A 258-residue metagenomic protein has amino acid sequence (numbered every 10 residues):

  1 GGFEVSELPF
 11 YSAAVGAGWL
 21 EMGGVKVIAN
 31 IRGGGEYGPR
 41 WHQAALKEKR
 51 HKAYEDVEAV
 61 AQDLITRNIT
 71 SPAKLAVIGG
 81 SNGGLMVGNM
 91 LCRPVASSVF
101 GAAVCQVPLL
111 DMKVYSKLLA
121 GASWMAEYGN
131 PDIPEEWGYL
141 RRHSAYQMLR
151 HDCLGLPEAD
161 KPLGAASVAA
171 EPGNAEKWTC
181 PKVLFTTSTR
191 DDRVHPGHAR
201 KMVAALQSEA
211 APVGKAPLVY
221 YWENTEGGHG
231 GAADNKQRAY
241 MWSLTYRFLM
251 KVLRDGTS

Functional and structural regions predicted by a protein language model:
G1, G23-G24: Phosphate-binding active sites in nucleotide-utilizing proteins
G1-A14: Short, surface-exposed "cap/lid" segments of acyl-processing enzymes
V15-G18, I28-S258: Active-site-proximal cap/loop segments of hydrolase catalytic domains
